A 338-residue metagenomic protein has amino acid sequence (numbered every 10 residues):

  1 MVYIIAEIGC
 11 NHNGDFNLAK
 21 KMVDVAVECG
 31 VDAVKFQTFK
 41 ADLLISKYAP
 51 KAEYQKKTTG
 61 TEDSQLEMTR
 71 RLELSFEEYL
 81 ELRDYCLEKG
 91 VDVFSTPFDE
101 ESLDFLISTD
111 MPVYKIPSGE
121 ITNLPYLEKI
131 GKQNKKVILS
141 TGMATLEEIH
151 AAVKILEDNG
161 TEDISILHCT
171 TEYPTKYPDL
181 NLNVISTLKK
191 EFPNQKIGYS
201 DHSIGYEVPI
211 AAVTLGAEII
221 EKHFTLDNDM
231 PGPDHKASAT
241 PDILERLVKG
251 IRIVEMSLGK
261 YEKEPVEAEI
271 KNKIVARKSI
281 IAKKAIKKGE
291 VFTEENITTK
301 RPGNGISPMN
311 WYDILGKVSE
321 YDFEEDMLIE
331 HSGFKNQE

Functional and structural regions predicted by a protein language model:
M1-E338: Catalytic cores and adjacent flexible loops of soluble metabolic enzymes that perform enolate/carbanion chemistry on
